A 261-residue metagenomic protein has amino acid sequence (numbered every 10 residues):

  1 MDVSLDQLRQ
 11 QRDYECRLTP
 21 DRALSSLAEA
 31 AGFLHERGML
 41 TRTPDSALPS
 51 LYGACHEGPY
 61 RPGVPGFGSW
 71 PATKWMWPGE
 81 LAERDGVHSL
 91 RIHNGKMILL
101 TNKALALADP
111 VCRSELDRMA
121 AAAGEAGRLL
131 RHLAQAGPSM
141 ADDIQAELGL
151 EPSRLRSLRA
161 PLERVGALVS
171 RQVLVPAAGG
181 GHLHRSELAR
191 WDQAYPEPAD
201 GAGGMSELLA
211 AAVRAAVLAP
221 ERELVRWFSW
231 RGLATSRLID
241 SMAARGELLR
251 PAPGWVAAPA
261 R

Functional and structural regions predicted by a protein language model:
M1-R261: Long, low-complexity intrinsically disordered regions
